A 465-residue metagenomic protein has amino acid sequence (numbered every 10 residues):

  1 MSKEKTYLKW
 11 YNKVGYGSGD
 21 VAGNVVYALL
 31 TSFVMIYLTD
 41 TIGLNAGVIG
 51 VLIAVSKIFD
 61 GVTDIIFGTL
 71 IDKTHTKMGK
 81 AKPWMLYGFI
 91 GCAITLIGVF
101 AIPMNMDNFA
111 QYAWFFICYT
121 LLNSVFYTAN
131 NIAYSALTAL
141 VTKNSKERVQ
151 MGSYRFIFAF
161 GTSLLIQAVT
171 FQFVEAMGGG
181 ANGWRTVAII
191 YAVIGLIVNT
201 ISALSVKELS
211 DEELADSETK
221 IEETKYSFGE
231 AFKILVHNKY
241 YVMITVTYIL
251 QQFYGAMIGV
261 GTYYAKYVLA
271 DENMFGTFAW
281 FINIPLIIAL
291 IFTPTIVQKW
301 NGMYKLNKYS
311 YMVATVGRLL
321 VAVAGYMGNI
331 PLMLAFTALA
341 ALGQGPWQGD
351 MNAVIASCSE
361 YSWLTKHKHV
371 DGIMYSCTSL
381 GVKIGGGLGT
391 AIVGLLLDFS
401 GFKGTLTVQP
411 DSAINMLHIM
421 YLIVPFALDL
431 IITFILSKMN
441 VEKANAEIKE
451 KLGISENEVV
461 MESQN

Functional and structural regions predicted by a protein language model:
S2-Q464: Membrane-embedded alpha-helical bundles of multi-pass transporters/translocases, especially carrier/permease families
